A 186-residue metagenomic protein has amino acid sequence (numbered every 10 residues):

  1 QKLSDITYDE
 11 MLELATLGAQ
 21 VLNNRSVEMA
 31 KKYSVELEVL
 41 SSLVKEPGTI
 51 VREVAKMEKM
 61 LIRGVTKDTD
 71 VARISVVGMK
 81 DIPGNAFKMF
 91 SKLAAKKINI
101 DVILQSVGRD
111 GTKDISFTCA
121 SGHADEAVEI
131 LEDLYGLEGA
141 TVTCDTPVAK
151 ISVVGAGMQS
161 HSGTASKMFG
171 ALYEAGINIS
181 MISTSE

Functional and structural regions predicted by a protein language model:
Q1-S185: C-terminal catalytic "cap/lid" subdomain
